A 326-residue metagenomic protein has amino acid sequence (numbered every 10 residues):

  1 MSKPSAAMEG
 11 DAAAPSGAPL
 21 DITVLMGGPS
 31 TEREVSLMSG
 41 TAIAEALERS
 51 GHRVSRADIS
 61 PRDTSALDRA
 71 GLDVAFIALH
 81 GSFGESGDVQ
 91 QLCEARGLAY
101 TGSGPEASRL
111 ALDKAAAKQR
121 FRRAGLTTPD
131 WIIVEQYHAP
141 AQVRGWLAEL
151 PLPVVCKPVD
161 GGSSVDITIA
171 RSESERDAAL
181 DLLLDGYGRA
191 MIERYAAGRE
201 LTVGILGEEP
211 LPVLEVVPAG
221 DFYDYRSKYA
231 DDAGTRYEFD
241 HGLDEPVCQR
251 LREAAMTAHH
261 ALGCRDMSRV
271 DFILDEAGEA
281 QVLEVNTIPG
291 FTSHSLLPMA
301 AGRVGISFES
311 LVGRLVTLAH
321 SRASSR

Functional and structural regions predicted by a protein language model:
M1-L20, G125, D244-R326: ATP-dependent carboxylate activation and anion-phosphoryl transfer catalytic cores that bind Mg-ATP to form
M1-Q119, R123, E135-G145, L318-R326: ATP-binding N-terminal substructure of ATP-dependent carboxylate-amine bond-forming enzymes
S36, P129-I133, P153-A179, E200: Glycine-rich phosphate-binding loop of ATP-grasp-fold ATP-dependent ligases
V54, A99-Y100, T128, V154 (+1 more regions): Hydrophobic beta-strand scaffold residues
R120-T128, L182: Basic phosphate/pyrophosphate-binding loop/patch that engages nucleotide-derived ligands
F121-R122, L147-S164, G188-L201: ATP-grasp fold ATP-binding core
R171-E253, L274-Q281: Phosphate-binding site of ATP-dependent enzymes
